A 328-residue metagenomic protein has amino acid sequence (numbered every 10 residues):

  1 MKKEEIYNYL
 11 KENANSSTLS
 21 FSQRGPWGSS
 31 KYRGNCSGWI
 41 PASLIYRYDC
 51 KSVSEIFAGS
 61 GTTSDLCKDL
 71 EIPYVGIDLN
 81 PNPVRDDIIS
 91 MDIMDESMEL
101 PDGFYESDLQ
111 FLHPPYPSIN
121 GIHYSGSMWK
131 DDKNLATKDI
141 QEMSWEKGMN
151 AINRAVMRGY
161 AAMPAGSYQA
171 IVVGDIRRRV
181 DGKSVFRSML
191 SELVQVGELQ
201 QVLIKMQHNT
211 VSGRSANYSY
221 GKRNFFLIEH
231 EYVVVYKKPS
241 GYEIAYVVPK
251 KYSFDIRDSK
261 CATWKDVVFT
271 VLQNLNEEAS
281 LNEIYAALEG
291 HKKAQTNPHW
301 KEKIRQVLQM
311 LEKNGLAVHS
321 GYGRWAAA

Functional and structural regions predicted by a protein language model:
M1-K313, H319, A326-A328: Class I S-adenosyl-L-methionine-dependent methyltransferase catalytic core
